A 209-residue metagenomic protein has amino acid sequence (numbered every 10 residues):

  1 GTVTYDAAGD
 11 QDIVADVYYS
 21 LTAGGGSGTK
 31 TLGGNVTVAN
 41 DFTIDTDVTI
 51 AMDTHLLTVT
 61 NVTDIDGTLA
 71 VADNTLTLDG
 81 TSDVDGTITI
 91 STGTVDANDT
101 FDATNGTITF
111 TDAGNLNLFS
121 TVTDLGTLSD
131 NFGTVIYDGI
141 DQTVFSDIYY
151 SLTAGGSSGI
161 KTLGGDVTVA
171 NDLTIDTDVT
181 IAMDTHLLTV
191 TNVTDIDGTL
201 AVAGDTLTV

Functional and structural regions predicted by a protein language model:
G1-V209: Extracellular beta-sheet-rich ligand-binding/adhesion modules
